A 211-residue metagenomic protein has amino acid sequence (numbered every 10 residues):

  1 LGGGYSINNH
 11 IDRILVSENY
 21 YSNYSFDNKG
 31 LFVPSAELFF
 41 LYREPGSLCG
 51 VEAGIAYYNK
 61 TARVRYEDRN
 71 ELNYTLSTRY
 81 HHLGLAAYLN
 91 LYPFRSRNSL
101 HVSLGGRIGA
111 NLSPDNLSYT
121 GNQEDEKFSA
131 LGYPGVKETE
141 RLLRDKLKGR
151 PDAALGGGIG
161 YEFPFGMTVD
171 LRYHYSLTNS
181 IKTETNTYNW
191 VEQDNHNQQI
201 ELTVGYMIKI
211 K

Functional and structural regions predicted by a protein language model:
L1-R43, N111, E124, M207-K211: Short glycine/proline- and aromatic-enriched beta-strand/turn motifs that initiate or cap beta-hairpins
G3-Y5, P34-Y42, I55-Y57, L85-L91 (+4 more regions): Residues on the lipid-exposed face of transmembrane beta-strands in outer-membrane beta-barrel proteins
H10-D27, N59-Y80, L112-K148, S180-N195: Flexible, solvent-exposed loop segments that connect beta-strands
I14, T139-K211: Predominantly the C-terminal beta-signal and adjacent terminal strand-loop region of outer-membrane beta-barrel
L31-S35, Y80-H82, D152-A154, N197-Q199: Membrane-spanning beta-strands of outer-membrane beta-barrel proteins
F39-L72: Mid-chain, structured segments of secreted extracytoplasmic proteins
G46-V51, R97-L100, F165-L171, I210-K211: Repeated loop/turn-to-beta-strand initiation elements of outer-membrane beta-barrel proteins
E71-S113: Hydrophobic, well-structured mid-protein blocks that either form specific transmembrane helices
